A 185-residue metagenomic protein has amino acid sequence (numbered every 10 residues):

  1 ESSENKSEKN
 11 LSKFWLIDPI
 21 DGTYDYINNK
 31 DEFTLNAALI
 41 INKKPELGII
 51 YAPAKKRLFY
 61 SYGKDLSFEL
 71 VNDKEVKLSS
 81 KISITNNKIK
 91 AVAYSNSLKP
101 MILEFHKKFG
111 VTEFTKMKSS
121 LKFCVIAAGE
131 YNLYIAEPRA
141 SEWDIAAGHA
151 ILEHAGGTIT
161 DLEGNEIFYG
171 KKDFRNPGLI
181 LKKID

Functional and structural regions predicted by a protein language model:
E1-I20, E104-K108, C124: N-terminal subdomain of lithium-sensitive/metallo-dependent phosphomonoesterases centered on the IMPase/IPPase/PAP
K9-F68: DPxDG-like acidic metal-binding loop motif
D18-D21, D25, K122, N132 (+1 more regions): Acidic active-site catalytic centers that drive phospho-/nucleotidyl reactions and related ester hydrolyses
G22-T23, A91, I126, L152: Conserved S/T- and glycine-rich ATP-binding loop of Class I adenylate-forming
S67, G110-T115, T158-I159: Short secondary-structure junctions
K81-L103, F109-M117: Short loop->beta-strand "edge-of-pocket" segments that line small-molecule binding or catalytic clefts across diverse
L103-K108, C124-D185: Oxyanion/phosphate-interacting regions
